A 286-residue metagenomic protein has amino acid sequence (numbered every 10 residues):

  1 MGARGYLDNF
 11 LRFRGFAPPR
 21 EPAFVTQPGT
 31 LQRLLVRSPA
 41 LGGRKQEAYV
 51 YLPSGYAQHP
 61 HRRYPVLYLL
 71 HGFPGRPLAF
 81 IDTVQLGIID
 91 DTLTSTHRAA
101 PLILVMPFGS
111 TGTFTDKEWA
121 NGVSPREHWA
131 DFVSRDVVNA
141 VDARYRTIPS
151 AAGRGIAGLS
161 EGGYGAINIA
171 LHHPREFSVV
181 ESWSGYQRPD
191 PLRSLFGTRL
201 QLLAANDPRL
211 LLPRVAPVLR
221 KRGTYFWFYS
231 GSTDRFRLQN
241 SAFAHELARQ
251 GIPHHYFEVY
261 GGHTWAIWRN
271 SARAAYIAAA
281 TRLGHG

Functional and structural regions predicted by a protein language model:
M1-G286: Non-catalytic cap/lid and distal C-terminal segments of serine-dependent acyl enzymes
